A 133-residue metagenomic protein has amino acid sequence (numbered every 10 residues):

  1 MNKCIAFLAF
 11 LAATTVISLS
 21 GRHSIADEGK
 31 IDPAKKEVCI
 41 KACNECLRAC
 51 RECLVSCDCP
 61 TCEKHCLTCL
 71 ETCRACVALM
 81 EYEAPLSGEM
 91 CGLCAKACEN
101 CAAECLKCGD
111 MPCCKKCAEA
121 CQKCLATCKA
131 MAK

Functional and structural regions predicted by a protein language model:
N2-L11, R22-K133: Amphipathic alpha-helical hairpins
T14-L19: Hydrophobic alpha-helical membrane-insertion segments, chiefly the h-region of N-terminal signal peptides
